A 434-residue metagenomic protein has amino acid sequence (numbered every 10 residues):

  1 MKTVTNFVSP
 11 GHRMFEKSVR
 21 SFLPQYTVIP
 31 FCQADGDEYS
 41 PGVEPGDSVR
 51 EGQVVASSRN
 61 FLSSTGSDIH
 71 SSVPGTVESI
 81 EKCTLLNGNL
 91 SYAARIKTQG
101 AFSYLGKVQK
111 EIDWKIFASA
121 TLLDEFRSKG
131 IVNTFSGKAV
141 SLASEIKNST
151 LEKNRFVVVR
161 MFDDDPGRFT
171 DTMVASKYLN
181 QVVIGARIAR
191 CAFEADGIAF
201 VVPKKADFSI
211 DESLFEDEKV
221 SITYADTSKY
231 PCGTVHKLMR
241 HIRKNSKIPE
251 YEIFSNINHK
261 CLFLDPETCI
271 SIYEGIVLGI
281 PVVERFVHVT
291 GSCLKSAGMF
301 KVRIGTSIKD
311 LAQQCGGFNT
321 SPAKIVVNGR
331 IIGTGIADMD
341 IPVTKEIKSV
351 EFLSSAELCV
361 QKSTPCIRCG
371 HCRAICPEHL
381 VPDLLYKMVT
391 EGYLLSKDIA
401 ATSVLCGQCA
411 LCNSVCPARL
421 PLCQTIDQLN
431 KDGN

Functional and structural regions predicted by a protein language model:
M1-G42, S57: N-terminal, Lys/Arg-enriched amphipathic/low-complexity engagement segments that precede the first folded domain
M1-V19, S79, P249-E250, I257-H259 (+1 more regions): Extended boundary segments
Y39-S48, G52: Short histidine-centered loop motifs in beta-beta connectors
R50-G66, E81, S91-T98, S103: Short hydrophobic beta/alpha edge segments that flank linear recognition/processing sites
G75-V77: Conserved hydrophobic positions within beta-strands
K82-K147, L151: Acidic low-complexity segments
F135-A139, N148-K153, A195-I308, C315-N319: Hydrophobic alpha-helical positions that pack around
K348-S363, R373, P377-N434: Ferredoxin-type iron-sulfur electron-transfer modules in oxidoreductases and energy-metabolism complexes
